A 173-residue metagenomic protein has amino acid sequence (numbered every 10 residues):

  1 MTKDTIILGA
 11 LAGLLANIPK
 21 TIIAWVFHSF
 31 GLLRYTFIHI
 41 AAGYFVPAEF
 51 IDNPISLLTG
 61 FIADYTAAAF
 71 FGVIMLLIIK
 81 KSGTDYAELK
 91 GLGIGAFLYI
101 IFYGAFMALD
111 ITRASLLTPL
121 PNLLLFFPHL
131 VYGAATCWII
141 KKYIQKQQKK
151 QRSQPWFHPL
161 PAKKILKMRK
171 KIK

Functional and structural regions predicted by a protein language model:
M1-K173: Juxtamembrane/disordered regions of integral membrane proteins
